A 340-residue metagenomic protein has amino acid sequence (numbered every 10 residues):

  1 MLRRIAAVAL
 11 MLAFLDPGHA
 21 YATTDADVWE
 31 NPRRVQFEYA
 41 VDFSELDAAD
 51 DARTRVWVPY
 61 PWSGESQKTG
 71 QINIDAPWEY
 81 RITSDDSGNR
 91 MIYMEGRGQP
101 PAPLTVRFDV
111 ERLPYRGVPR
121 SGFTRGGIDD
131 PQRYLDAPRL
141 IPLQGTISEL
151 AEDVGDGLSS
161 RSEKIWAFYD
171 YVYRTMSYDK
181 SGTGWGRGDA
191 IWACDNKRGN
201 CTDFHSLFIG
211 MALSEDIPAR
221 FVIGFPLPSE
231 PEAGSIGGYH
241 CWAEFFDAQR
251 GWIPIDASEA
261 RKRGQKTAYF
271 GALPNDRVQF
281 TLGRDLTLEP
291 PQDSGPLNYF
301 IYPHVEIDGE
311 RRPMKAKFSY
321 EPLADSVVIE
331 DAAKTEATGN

Functional and structural regions predicted by a protein language model:
M1-L2: N-terminal secretory signal peptides that target proteins for export/translocation
I5-P17: Bacterial N-terminal signal peptides
Y21-Y115: Intrinsically disordered, low-complexity N-terminal segments that are enriched in acidic
L46-A49, R97-A102, S159, L213-D216 (+1 more regions): A short, structured loop/turn motif at beta-sheet edges
S84-D86, P103-D195: Acidic low-complexity segments
K164-F168, K197-A212: Active-site nucleophilic cysteine motif
S206-D293: Hydrophobic/aromatic-rich core segments of domains that either
L273-N340: Low-complexity, Gly/Ser/Thr/Pro-rich intrinsically disordered linker/tail segments
